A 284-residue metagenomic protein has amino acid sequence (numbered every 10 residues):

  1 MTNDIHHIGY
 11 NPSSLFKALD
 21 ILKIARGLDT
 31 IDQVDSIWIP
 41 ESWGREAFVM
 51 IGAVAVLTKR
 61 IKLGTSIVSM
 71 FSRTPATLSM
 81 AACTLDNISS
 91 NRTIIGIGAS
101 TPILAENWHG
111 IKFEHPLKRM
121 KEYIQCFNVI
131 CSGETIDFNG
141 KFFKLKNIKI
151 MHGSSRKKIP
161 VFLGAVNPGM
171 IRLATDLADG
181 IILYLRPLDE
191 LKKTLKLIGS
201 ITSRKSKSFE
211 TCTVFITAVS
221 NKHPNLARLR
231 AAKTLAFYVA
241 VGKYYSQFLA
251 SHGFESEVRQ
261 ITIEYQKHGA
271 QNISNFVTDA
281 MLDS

Functional and structural regions predicted by a protein language model:
M1-S284: Active-site-adjacent structural elements that line small-molecule/cofactor binding pockets in enzymes
